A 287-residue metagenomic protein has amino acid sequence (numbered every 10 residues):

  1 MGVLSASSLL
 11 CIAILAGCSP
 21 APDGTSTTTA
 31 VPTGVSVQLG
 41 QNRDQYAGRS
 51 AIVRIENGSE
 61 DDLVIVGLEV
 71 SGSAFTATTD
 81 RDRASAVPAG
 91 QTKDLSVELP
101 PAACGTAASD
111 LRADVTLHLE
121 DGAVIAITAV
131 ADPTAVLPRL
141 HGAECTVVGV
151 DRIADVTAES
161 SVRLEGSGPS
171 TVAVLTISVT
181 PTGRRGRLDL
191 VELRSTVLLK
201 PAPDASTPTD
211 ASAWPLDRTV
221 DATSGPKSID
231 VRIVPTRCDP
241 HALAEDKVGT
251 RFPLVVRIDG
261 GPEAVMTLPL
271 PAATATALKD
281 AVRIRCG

Functional and structural regions predicted by a protein language model:
I14-G17: C-terminal motif of bacterial Sec signal peptides marking the signal peptidase cleavage site
S19-P22: Bacterial signal peptide processing site
Q38-G48, V162-T171: Short, solvent-exposed loop/linker segments at the N-terminal edge of repeated beta-sheet extracellular domains
G58-D61, A103, V179-R185, R237 (+1 more regions): Short, acidic/polar linear motifs in exposed loop/turn regions
D61-E69, A107-D110, A126-T128, R184-R194 (+4 more regions): Short, hydrophobic/aromatic beta-strand segments
S73-G105, K200-H241: Intrinsically disordered, low-complexity Pro/Gly/Ser/Thr-rich segments with frequent PxxP/GP/PP motifs and embedded
A102-A143, C238-A273: Terminal connector regions
D121-S212: Surface-exposed beta-loop interaction hotspot
